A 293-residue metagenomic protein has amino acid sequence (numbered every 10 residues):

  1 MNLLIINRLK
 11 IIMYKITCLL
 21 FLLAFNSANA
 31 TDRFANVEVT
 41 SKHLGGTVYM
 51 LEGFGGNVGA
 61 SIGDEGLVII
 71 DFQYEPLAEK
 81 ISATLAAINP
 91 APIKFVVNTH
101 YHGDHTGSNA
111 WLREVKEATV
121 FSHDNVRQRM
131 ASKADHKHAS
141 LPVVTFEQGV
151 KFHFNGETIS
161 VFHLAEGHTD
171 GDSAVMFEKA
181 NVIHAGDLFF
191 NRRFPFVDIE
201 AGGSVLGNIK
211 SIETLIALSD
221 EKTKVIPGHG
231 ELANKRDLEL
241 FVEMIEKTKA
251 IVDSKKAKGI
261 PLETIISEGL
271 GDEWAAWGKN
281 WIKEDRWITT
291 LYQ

Functional and structural regions predicted by a protein language model:
I16-A24: Sec-dependent N-terminal signal peptides
N26-A30: Sec/Tat signal peptide C-region and signal peptidase I cleavage site
T31, A217-K224, E231-Q293: Accessory terminal helices/loops
D32, N36-E38, H43, N125-D170 (+2 more regions): Metallo-beta-lactamase
V39-T84, V175-F177, N181-A185: Conserved beta-strand hairpin/beta-sheet module of binuclear metal-dependent hydrolase folds, prominently
S41, D64-V68, P76-T119: Active-site metal-binding motif and surrounding structural segment of the metallo-beta-lactamase
T47, S61, D71, H100 (+9 more regions): Divalent metal-coordination and catalytic microenvironments
G66-L67, Y74-P76, K151, T158 (+2 more regions): Metallo-beta-lactamase
